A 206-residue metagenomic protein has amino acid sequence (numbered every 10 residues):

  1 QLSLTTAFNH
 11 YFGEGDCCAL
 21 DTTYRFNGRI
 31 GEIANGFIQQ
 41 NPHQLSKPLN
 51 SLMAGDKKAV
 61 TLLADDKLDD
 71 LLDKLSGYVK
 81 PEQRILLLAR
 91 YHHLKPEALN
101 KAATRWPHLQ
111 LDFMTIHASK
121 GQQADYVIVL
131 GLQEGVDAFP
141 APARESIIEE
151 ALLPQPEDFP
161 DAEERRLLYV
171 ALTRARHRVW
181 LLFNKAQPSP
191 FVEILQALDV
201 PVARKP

Functional and structural regions predicted by a protein language model:
Q1-K57, A203: Conserved RecA-like helicase ATPase core segment that couples NTP binding/hydrolysis to strand translocation
L4, F8, K95-W106, P190-D199: Short, aromatic/basic amphipathic alpha-helical patches
G15-T22, H43-G77, P81-A89: Inter-lobe coupling/hinge region of RecA-like P-loop helicase motors
T22-F26, A89-K95, Q187: Acidic, metal-coordinating catalytic cores used for nucleic-acid/nucleotide bond scission and strand-transfer chemistry
F26-E32, Q39-H43, P96-E97, Q122-A124 (+2 more regions): Switch/connector loops and helix/strand junctions flanking conserved nucleotide-binding motifs in nucleotide-processing
I33-A34, L71, L168: Structural preference for long, well-ordered alpha-helical segments in enzyme cores
D66-Q133: Conserved helicase/translocase motor-coupling segment
P81, H108-Q110, S119-K185, P190-Q196 (+1 more regions): Conserved helicase C-terminal RecA-like lobe
